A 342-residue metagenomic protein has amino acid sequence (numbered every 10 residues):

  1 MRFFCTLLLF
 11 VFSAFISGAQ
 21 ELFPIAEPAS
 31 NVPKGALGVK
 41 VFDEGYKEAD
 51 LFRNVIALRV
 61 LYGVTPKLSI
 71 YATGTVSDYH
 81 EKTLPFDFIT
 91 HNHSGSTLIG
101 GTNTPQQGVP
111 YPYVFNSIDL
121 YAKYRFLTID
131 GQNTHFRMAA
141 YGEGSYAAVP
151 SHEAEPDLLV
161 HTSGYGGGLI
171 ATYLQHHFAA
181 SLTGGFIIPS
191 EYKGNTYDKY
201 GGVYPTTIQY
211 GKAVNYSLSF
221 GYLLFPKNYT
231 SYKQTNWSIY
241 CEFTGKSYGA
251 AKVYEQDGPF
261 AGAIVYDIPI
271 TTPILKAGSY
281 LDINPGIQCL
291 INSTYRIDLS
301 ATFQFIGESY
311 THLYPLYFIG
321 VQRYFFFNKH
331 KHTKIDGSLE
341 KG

Functional and structural regions predicted by a protein language model:
F15-D50, G131, N228-S238, F327-G342: Outer-membrane beta-barrel biogenesis signature
K34, T65-S69, S77, F115 (+7 more regions): Outer-membrane beta-barrel channels and translocator barrels
L37-V41, I70-A72, T134-G142, Y165 (+5 more regions): Transmembrane beta-strands of outer-membrane beta-barrel proteins
V39, L58-Y62, L120-Y124, G167-Y173 (+6 more regions): Residues on the lipid-exposed face of transmembrane beta-strands in outer-membrane beta-barrel proteins
D43-K47, G74-H80, F126, G142-A148 (+6 more regions): Transmembrane beta-strands of outer-membrane beta-barrel pores
D50-V55, T83-I89, T134, V149-L158 (+5 more regions): Outer-membrane beta-barrel translocator domains and adjoining extracellular loop/strand segments of Gram-negative
E81-G211, D267-L275: Outer-membrane pore/translocation modules
N92-Q107, Q209-G342: Outer membrane beta-barrel transmembrane domains
